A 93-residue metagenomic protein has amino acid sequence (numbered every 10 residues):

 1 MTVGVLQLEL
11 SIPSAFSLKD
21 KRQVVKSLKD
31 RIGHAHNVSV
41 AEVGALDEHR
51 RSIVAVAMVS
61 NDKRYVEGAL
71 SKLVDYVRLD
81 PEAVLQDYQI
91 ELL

Functional and structural regions predicted by a protein language model:
T2-L6, H34-H36, R50-V54, V84-Q86: A generic structural signal for short beta-strands and their flanking turns/coil linkers
V3, A41-D62, E91: Short, charge-patterned binding micro-sites
G4-P13, L18: Short glycine-/aliphatic-rich beta-strand segments at the starts of folded cytosolic domains
S17, S27, R31-G33, N37-G44 (+1 more regions): Amphipathic alpha-helical assembly/interaction segments
K21: C-terminal binding/interaction regions
M58-L93: C-terminal structural segments of small proteins and small subunits
